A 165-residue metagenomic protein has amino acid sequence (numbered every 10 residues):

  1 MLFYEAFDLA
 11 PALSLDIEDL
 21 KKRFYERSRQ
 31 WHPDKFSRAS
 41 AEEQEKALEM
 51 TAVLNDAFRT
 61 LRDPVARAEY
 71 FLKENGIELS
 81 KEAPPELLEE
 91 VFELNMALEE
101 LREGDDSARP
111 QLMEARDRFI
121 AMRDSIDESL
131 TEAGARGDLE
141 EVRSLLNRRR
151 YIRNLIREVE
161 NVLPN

Functional and structural regions predicted by a protein language model:
M1-N165: C-terminal accessory/regulatory regions appended to core domains
